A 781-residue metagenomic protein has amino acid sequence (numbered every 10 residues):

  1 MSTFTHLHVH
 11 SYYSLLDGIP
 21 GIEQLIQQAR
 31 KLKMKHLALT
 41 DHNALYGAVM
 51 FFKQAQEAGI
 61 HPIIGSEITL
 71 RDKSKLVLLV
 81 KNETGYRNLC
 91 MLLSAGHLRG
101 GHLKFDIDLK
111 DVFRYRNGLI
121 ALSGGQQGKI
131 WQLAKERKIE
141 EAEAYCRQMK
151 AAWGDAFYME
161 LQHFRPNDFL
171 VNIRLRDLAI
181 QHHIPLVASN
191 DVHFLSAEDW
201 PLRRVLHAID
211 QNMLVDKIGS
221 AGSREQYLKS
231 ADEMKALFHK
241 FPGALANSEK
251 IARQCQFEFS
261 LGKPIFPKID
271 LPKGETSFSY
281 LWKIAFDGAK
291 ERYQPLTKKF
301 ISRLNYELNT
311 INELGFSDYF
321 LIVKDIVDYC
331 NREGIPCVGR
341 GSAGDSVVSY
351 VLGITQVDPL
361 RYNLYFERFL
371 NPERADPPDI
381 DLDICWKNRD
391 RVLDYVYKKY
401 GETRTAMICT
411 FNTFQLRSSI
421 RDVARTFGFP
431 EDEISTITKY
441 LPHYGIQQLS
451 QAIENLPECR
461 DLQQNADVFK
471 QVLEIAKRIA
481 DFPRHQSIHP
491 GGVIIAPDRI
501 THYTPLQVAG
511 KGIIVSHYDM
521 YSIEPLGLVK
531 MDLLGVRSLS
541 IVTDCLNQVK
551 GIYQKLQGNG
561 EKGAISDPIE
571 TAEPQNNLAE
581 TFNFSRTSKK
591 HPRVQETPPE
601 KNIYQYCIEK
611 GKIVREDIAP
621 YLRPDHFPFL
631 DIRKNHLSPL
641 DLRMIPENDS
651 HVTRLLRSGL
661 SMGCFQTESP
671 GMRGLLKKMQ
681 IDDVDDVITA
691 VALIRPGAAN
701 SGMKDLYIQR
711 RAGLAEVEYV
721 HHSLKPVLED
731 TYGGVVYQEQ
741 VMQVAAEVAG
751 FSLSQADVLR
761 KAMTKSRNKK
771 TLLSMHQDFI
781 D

Functional and structural regions predicted by a protein language model:
M1-G563, D567-I569, P574, L578 (+1 more regions): Alpha-helical scaffold/interaction cores of sigma-54-like transcription cofactors and many family A DNA polymerases
